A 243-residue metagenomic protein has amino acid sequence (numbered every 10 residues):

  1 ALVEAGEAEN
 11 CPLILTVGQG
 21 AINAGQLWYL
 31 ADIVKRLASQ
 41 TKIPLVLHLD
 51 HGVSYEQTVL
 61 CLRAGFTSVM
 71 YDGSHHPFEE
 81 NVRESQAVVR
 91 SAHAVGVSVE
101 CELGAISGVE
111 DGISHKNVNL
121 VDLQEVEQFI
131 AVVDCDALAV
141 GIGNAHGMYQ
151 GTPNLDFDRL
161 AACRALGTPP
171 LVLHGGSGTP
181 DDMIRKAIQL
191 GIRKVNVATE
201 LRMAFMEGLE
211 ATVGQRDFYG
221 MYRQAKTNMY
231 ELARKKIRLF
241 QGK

Functional and structural regions predicted by a protein language model:
A1-G20, W28-K42, G52-G167, D181-V197 (+3 more regions): Alpha/beta enzyme core
A24: Cofactor-binding active-site loop characterized by glycine-rich and histidine/acidic residues
L47-S54, P170-T179: Glycine-rich beta-to-alpha transition loops that act as phosphate-gripper elements at the mouths of alpha/beta enzyme
H48, E100-E102, V172, K236: Generic enzyme active-site microenvironment
E210-K243: Extended, intrinsically disordered, low-complexity segments
